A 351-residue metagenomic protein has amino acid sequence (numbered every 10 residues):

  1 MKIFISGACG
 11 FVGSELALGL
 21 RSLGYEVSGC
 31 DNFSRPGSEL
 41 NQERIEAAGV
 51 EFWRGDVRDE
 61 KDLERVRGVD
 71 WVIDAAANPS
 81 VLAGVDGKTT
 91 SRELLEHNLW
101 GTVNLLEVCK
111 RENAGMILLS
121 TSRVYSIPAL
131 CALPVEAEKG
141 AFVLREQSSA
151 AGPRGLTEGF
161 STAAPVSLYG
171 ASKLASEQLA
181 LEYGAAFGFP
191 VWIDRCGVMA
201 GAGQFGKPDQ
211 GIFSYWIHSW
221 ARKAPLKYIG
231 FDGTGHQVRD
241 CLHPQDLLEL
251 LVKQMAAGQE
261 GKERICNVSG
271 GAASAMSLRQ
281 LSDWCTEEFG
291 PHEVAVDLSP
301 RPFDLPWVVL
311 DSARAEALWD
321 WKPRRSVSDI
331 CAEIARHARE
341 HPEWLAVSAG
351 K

Functional and structural regions predicted by a protein language model:
M1-G197: N-terminal Rossmann-like NAD(P)+-binding domain of SDR-like oxidoreductases, especially those catalyzing
F11, A200, W319-W321: Conserved hydrophobic/aromatic "anchor" residues that stabilize well-ordered secondary structure elements
L16-G19, R222-K351: C-terminal substrate-binding subdomain of Rossmann-fold SDR/epimerase-dehydratase oxidoreductases
F33-S34, M199-Q204, G270-A273, R301-P302: Short histidine/acidic/glycine/proline-rich micro-motifs that form metal- and phosphate-coordinating active-site loops
R58, T89, H97-W100, F160-A163 (+7 more regions): Residue-level signal for the nucleotide or nucleotide-sugar donor/cofactor binding architecture
E64, L106, L181, I217-H218 (+3 more regions): Solvent-exposed, non-membrane alpha-helical residues enriched in polar/charged side chains
L130-G155, Q178-M255, L281-T286: NAD(P)-dependent short-chain dehydrogenase/reductase
